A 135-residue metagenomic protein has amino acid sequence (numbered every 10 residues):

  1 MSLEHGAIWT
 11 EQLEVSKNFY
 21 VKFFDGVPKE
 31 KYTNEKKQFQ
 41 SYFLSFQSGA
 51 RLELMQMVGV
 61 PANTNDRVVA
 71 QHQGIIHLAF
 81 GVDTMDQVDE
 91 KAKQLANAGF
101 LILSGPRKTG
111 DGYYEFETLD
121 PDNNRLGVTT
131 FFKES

Functional and structural regions predicted by a protein language model:
S2-Q12, Y42-F46, N65-Q94, Y114-L119: Vicinal oxygen chelate
H5, F24, G127: Short catalytic micro-motifs in class I SAM-dependent methyltransferases
W9-L52: Core segments of cupin and vicinal oxygen chelate
Y20, Q56-V58, A92: Short, flexible helix/strand-to-coil boundary loops that buttress conserved ligand/catalytic motifs in alpha/beta
K29-E30, F39, G59-D66, S135: A short, acidic/glycine-rich surface segment
F43, D89-S135: Vicinal oxygen chelate
A50-Q56, V60-A62: Conserved segment of winged-helix/HTH DNA-binding domains
